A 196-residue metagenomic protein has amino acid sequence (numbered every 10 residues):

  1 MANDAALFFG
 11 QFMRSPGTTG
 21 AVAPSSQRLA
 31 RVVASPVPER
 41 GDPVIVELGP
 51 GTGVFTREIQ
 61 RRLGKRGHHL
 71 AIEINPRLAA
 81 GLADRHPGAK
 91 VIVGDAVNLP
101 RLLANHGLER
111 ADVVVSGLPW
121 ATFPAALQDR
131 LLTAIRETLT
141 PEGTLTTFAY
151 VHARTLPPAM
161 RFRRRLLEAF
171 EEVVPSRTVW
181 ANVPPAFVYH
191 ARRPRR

Functional and structural regions predicted by a protein language model:
N3-R40: Class I SAM-dependent methyltransferase Rossmann-like catalytic core, especially the SAM/SAH-binding loop
D42-G51: Conserved class I S-adenosyl-L-methionine
G53-R57: Glycine-rich SAM-binding Motif I of class I
L78-L108: S-adenosyl-L-methionine
D129-P141: A short glycine-rich, Lys/Arg-flanked "PGG" loop and its adjoining helix->strand segment in the class I
L139-A149: Conserved beta-strand signature within the Rossmann-like core of class I S-adenosyl-L-methionine
T147-E168: Conserved class I S-adenosyl-L-methionine
R163-R196: Class I S-adenosyl-L-methionine
